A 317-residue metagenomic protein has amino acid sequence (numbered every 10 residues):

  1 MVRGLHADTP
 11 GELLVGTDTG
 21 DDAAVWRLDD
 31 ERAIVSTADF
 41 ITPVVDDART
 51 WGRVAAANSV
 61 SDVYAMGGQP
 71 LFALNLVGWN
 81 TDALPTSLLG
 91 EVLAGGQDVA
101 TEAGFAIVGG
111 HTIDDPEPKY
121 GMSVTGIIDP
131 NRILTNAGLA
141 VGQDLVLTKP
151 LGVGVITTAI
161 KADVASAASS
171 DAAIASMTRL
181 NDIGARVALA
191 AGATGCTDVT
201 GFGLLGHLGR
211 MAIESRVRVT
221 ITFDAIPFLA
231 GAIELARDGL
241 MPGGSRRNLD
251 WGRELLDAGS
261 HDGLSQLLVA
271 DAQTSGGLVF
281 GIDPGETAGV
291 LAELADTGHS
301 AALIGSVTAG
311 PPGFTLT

Functional and structural regions predicted by a protein language model:
M1-G20, G52: Intrinsically disordered, low-complexity, positively charged segments
L13-V15, A23-W26, S61-Y64, Q97 (+7 more regions): A generic local secondary-structure boundary/capping motif
A24-V35, T178-G184, L249-G259: Acidic-glycine-rich active-site phosphate/pyrophosphate-binding loop
L28-V44, T50-R53, Q69-A165, S306: Glycine-rich anion-binding loops of enzyme active sites
A48-L74, E91-E102, R179-G192, L204-R210: Small-aliphatic-rich amphipathic alpha-helix that forms the alpha element of a beta-alpha
T81-A106, I113-Y120, A190, T197-T317: Glycine-/charge-enriched secondary-structure boundary and capping motifs
D82-S87, V164-A175, T194-C196: Flexible, glycine/proline-enriched loop segments at strand-loop-helix junctions that form or flank small-ligand binding
S123-I133, A168-L189, H261: Active-site glycine-rich loop that binds ribose-phosphate moieties when present
